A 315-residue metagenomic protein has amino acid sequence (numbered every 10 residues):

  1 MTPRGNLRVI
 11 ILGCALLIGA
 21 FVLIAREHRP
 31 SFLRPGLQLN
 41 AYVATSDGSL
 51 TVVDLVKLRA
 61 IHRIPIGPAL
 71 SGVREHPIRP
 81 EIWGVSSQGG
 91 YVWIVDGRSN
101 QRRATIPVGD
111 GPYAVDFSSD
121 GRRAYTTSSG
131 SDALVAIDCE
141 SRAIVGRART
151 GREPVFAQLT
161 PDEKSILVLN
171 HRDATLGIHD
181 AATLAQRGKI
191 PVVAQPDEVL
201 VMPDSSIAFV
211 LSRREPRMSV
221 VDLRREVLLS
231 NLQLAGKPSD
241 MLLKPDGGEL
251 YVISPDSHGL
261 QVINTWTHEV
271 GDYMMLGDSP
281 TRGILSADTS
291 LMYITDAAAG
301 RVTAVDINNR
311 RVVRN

Functional and structural regions predicted by a protein language model:
T2-N315: Predominantly soluble domains enriched in secretory-pathway, periplasmic, or organellar proteins
